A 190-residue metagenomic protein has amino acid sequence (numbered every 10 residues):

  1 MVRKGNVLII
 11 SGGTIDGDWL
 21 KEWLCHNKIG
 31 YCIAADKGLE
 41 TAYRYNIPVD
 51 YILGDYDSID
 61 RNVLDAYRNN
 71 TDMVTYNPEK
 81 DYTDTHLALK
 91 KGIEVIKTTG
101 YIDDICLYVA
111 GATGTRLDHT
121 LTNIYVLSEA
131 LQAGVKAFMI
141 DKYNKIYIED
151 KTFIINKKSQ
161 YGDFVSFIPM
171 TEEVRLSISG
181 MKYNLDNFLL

Functional and structural regions predicted by a protein language model:
M1-A66: N-terminal beta-strand-loop-alpha-helix module at the start of alpha/beta ligand-binding or catalytic domains
I9-S11, D36, A110-A112, I140-D141 (+1 more regions): Short beta-strand segments
G17-W19, Y82-H86, R116-T122: Short glycine/serine/threonine-rich phosphate/pyrophosphate-binding segments that cradle anionic phosphate groups
G38-Y43, A88-L89, N123-S128: Histidine-anchored nucleotide/phosphate-binding helix
R68-N77, F138, G162-F167, V174: A glycine-rich helix N-cap at a beta->alpha junction
V74-T99: Short phosphate-binding loop-to-helix
D104-N156: Anionic-ligand-binding alpha/beta catalytic cores of soluble enzymes and soluble regulatory domains that recognize
N144, E149-L190: Long, charged alpha-helical interface segments
